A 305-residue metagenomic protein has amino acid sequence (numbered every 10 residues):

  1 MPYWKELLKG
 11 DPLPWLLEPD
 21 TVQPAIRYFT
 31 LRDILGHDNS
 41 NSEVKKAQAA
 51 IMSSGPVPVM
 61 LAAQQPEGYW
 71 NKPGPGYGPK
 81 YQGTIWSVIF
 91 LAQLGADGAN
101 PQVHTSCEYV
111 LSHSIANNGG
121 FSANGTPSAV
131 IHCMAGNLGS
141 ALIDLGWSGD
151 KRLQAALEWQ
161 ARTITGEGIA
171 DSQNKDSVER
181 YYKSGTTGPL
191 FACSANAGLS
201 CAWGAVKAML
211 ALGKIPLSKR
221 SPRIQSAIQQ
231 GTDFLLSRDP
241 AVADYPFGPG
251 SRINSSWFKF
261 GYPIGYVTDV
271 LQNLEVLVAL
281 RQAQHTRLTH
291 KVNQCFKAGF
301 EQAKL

Functional and structural regions predicted by a protein language model:
M1-L305: Preference for long, amphipathic alpha-helical scaffolds in soluble/luminal domains and all-alpha bundles
